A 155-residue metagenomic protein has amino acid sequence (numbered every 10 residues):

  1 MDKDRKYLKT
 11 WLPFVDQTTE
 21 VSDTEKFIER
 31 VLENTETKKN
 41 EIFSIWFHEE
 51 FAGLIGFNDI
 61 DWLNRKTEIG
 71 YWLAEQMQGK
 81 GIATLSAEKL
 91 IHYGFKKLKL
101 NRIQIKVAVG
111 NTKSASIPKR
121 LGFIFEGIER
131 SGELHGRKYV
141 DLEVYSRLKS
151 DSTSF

Functional and structural regions predicted by a protein language model:
M1-R5, L12, T35: Short amphipathic alpha-helical segments enriched in hydrophobics
M1-Y7, I42-F155: Acyl-donor (CoA/ACP) binding surface of acyl/acetyltransferases
K6-R30: Conserved GNAT-fold acetyl-CoA-binding loop/helix
V15-D16, E29-S44: A short helix-loop-beta-strand connector motif used in the catalytic cores of GNAT acetyltransferases and, in some
T19-E20, T35, S152-T153: A short hydrophobic/aromatic micro-motif that marks alpha-helical segments and, especially, helix-coil
D23, V31-T35, A115, G122-F125: Solvent-exposed, well-ordered amphipathic alpha-helical segments that flank/support binding or catalytic loops
F27-E36, G56-N64: Charged, low-complexity, helix/coiled-coil-prone segments
